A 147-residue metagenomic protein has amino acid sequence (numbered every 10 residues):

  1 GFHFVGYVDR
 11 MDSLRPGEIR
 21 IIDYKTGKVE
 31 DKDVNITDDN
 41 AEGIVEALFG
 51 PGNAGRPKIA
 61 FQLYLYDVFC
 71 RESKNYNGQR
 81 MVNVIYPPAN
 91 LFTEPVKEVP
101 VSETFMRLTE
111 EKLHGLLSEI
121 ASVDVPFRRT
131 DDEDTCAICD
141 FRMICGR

Functional and structural regions predicted by a protein language model:
G1-R147: RecB-family 4Fe-4S metal-dependent nuclease core
